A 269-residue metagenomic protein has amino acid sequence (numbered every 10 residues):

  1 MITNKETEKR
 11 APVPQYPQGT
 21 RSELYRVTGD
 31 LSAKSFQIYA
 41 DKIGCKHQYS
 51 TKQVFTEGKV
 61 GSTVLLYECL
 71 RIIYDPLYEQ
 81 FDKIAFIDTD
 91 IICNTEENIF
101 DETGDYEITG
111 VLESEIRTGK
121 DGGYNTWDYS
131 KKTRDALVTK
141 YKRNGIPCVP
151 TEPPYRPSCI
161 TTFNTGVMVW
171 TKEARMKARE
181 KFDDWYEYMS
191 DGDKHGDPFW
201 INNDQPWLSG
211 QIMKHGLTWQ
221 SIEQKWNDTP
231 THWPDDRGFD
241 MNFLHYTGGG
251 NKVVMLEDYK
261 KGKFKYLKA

Functional and structural regions predicted by a protein language model:
M1, H47-S50, A85-D88, I108-V111 (+2 more regions): A structural signal for short, well-ordered beta-strand segments and their strand-loop junctions that often border
M1-D82, T247-K252, K265-K268: N-terminal anchoring/stem segment of glycosyltransferases
K9, T56-K59, C93-E96, D101-E102 (+5 more regions): Short catalytic/ligand-binding loop motif for oxyanion handling, primarily in non-cytosolic enzymes, centered on
P12-V13, K131-P150, D258-A269: Membrane-proximal basic amphipathic "stem/tether" segments
E57-I87, C93-D101, E107-V111, F163 (+1 more regions): A conserved donor-nucleotide-binding helix/loop in the catalytic core of Leloir-type glycosyltransferases
V64-Y67, G123-Y129, D235-F243: Short, surface-exposed amphipathic charged segments that create phosphate/polyanion-binding patches used for binding
C93-R143: Conserved donor-nucleotide/metal-binding helix-loop-beta segment in metal-dependent transferases, i.e., the alpha-helix
P147-D258: Catalytic core and acceptor-binding pocket of nucleotide-sugar-dependent glycosyltransferases
